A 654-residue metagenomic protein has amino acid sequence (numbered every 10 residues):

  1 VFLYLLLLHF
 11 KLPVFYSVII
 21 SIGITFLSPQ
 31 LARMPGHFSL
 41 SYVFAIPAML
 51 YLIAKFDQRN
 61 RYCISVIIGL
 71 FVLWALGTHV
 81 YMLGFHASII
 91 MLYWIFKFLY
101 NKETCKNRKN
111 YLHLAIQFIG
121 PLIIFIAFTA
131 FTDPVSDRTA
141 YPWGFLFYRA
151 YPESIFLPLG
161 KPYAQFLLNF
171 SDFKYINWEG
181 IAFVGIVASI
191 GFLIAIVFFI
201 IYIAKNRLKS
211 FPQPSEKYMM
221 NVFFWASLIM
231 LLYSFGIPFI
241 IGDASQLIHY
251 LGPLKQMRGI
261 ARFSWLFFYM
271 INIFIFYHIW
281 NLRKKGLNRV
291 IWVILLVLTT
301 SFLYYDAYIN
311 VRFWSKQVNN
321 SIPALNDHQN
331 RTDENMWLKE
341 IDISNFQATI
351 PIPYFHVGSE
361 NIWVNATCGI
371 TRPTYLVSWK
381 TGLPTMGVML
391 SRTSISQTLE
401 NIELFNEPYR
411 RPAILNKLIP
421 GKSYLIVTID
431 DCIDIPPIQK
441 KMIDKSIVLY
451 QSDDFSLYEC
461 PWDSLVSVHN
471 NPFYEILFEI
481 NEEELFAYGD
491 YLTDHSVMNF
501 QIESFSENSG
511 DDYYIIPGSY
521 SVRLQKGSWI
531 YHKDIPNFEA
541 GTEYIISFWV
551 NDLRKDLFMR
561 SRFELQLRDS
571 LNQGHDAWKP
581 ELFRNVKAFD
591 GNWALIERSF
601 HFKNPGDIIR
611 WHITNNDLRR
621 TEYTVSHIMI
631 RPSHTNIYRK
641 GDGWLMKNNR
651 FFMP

Functional and structural regions predicted by a protein language model:
V1-F10, F15-D57, R61-F98, Q117-F125 (+2 more regions): Membrane-embedded helix bundles of polyisoprenyl
A32-L40, Y151, F170-I176, G180 (+1 more regions): Membrane-helix boundary/interfacial segments in multi-pass membrane proteins
F71, C105-F131, P142-F147, V222-S227: Hydrophobic alpha-helical membrane-interfacial segments at the cytosolic entry of transmembrane helices
G84-I119, F199-K209: Perimembrane helix-loop-helix junctions
M91, F118-I119, I273, I279-Y308: Signature aromatic-anchored transmembrane alpha helix within multi-pass, membrane-resident enzymes that catalyze glycan
I124-I200, G606: Periplasmic/ER-lumenal interhelical loops and adjacent helix-loop junctions in multi-pass membrane proteins
Y305-Y531, E539-G541, T614-E622, I630-Y638 (+1 more regions): Extracytoplasmic
Q573-I608, L618-R620: Extracellular carbohydrate recognition and processing domains and analogous Trp-centered ligand-binding platforms
